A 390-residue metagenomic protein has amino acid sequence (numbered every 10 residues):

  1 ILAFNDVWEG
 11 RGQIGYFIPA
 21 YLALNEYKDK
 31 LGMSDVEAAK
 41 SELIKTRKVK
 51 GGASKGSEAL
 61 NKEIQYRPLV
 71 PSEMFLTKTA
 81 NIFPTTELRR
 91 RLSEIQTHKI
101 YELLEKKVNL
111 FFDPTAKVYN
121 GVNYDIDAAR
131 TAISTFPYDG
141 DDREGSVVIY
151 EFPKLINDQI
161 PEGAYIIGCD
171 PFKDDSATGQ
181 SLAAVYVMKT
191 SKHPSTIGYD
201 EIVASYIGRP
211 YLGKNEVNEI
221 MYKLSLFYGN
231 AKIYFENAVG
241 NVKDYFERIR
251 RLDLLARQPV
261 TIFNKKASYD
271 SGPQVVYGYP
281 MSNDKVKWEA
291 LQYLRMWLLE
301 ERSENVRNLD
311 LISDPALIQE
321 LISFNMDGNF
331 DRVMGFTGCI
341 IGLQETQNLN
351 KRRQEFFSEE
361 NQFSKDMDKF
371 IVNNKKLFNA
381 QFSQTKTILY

Functional and structural regions predicted by a protein language model:
I1, V7-G12, I18, K28-I262 (+2 more regions): RNase H-like, metal-dependent nuclease domains and their acidic two-metal-ion catalytic environment used
L22-L24: N-terminal assembly/attachment segments of tailed bacteriophage virion structural proteins
D253-D284: RNase H-like polynucleotidyl transferase catalytic core
L294: Mobile, glycine-rich extracellular loop/lid and propeptide segments that shape or gate substrate/ligand access
